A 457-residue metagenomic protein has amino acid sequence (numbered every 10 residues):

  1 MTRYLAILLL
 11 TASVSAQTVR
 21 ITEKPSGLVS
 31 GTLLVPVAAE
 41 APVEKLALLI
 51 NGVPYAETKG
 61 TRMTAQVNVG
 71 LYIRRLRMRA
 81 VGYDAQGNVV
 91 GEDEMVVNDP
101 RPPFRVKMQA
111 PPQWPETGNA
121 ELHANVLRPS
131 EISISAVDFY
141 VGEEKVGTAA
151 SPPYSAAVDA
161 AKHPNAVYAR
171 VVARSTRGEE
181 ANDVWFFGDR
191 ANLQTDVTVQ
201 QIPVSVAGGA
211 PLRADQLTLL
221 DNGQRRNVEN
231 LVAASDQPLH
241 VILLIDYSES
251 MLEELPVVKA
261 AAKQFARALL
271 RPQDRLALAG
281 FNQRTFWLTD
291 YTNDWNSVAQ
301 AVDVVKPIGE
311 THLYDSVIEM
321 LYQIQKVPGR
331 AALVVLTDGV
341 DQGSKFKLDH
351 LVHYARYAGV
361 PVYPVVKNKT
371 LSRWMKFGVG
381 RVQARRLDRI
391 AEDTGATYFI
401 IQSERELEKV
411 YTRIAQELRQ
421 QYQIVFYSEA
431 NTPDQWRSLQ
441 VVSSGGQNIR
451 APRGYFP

Functional and structural regions predicted by a protein language model:
Y4-S13: Sec-dependent N-terminal signal peptides
V14-T18: Boundary at the C-terminal end of the N-terminal hydrophobic targeting segment
R20-S30, L34, I73-R79, Y83 (+6 more regions): Scaffold/interface architecture of coatomer-like assemblies
L46-L48, V137-F139, L217: Short beta-strand elements bearing conserved aromatic residues within extracellular beta-rich modules
L49-N51, T58, M63-L71: Ser/Thr-rich low-complexity repeats and stalk/linker segments
P54-R62, V146-P152: Short beta-strand segments within Ig-like beta-sandwich modules, predominantly Fibronectin type-III
M63-V67, P152-V158: Short strand-edge motifs at loop-to-beta-strand transitions and within beta-strands of extracellular beta-rich domains
